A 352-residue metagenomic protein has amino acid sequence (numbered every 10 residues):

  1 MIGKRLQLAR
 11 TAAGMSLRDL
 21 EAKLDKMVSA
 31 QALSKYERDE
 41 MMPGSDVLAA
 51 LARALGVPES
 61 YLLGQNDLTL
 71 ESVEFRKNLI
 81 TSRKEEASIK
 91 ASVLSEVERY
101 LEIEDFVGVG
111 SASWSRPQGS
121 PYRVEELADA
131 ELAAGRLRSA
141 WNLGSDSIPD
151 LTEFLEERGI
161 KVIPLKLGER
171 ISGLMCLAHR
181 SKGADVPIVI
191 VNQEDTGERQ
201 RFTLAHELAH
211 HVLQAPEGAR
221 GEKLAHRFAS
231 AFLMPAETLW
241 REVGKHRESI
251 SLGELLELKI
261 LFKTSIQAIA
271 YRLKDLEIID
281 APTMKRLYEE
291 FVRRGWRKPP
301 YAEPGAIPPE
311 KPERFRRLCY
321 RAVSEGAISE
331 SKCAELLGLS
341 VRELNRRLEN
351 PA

Functional and structural regions predicted by a protein language model:
M1-A352: Short juxta-domain linker segments that transition from a proline/glycine-rich, charged coil into a short amphipathic
